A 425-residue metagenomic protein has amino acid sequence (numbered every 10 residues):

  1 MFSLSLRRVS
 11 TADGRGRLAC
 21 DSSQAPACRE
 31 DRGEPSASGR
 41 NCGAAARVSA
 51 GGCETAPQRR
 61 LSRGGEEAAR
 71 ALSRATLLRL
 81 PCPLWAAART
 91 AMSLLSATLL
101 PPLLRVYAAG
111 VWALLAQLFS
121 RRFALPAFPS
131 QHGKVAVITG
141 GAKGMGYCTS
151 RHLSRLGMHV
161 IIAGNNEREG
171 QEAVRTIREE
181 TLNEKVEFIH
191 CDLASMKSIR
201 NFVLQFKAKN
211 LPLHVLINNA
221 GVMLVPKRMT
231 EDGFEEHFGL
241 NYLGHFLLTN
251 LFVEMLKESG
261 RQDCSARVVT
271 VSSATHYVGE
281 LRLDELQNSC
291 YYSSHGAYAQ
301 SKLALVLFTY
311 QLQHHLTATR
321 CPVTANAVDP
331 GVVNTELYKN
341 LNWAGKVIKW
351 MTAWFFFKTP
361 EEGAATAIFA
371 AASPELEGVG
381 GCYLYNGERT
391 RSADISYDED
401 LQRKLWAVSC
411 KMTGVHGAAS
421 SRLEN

Functional and structural regions predicted by a protein language model:
M1-A86: Intrinsically disordered, low-complexity basic segments at termini and long loops, enriched in Pro/Gly and/or Arg/Ser
F2, A71, A75-A88, S93-A97 (+4 more regions): Rossmann-fold NAD(P)H-dependent dehydrogenase/reductase core
A12, C20, E30, R40 (+4 more regions): Intrinsic-disorder/low-complexity regions
R29, A37, F128, R155 (+6 more regions): Residues at the start of alpha-helices and the adjacent loop-to-helix junctions
V106-S120: Short coil-to-helix leader/linker segments, especially the first N-terminal amphipathic alpha-helix with its helix
I199, S301, A327, W350-R391 (+2 more regions): C-terminal helical subdomain
